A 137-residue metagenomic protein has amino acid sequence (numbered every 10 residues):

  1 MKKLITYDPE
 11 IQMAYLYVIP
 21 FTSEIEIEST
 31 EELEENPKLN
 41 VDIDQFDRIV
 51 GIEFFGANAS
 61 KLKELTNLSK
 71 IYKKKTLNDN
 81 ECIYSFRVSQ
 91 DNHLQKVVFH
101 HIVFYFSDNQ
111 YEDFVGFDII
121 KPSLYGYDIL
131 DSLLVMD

Functional and structural regions predicted by a protein language model:
M1-P37, A59, L65-T66, K73-D137: Intrinsically disordered terminal and processing segments
L39-L62: Short, well-structured hydrophobic secondary-structure segments
